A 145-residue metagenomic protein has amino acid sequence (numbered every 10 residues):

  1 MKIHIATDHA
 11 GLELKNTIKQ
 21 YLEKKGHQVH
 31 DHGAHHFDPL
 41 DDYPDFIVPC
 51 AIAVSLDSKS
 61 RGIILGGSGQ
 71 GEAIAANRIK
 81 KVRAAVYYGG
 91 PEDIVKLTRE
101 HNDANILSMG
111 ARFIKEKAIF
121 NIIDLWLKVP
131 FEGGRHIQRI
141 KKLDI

Functional and structural regions predicted by a protein language model:
K2-I3, K59-G62, K81-A84: Short active-site oxyanion
H4-A6, A10-G11, E92-I145: C-terminal binding/interaction regions
I5-K24: Glycine-rich phosphate/diphosphate-binding loop of Rossmann-like nucleotide-binding domains
A6, H30-G33, G62-G66: Short, conserved beta-strand edge motifs with alternating hydrophobic and charged residues
Q28-L40: A short beta-strand-loop structural module common to alpha/beta enzyme folds
F46-I64: Short, structured active-site "lid" loops
L65, Q70-S108, R112: Mid-chain, well-packed structural core segment of small domains
